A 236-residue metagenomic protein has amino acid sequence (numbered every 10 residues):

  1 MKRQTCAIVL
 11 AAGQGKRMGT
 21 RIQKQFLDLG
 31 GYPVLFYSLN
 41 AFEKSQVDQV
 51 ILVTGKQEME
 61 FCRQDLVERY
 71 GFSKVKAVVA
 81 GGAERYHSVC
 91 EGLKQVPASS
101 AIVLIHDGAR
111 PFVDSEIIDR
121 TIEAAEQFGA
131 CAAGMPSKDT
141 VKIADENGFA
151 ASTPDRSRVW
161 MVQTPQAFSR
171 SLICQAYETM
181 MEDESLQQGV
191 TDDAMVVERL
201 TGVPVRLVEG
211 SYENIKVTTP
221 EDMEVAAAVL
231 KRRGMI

Functional and structural regions predicted by a protein language model:
K2-M59: N-terminal glycine-rich phosphate-binding loop and ensuing alpha1 helix
S45-Q46, E68-V75, A98: Short helix-capping segments at alpha-helix termini
D48, A101, V203: Short acidic/polar active-site loop segments enriched in Thr and Asp
D48-I51, K76, G129, E182-E184 (+1 more regions): Short active-site oxyanion
E60-D65: Acidic helix N-cap motif at the loop->helix transition within catalytic regions of sugar-transfer enzymes
A77, A83-A144, Q163, R170: Conserved beta-loop-beta/alpha segment of the NTase-like Rossmann-fold superfamily that binds/positions NTPs
I143-F168: Short, flexible, basic/aromatic active-site loop/helix in glycosyltransferases
W160-I236: Conserved alpha/beta core of the MobA/IspD/sugar-nucleotide pyrophosphorylase nucleotidyltransferase superfamily
